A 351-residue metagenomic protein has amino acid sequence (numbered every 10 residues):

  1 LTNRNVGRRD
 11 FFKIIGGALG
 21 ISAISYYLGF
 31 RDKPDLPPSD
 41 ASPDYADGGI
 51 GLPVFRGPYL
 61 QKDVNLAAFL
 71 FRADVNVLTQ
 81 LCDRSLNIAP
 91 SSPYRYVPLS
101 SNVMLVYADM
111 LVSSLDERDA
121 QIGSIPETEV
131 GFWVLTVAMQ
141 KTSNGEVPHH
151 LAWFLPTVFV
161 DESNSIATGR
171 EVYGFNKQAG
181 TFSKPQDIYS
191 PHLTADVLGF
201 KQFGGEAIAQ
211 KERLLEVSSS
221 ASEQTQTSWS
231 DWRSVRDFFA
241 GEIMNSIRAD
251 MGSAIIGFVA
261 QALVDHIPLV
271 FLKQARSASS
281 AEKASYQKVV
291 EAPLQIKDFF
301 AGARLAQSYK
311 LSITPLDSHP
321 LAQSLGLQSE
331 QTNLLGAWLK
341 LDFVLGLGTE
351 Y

Functional and structural regions predicted by a protein language model:
L1-V6: N-terminal secretory signal peptides
F12-G29: N-terminal export signals
R31-K33: C-terminal region of N-terminal signal peptides and the immediate post-cleavage residues of exported proteins
D35-L36, A41-L52, N164-Y351: Interaction-surface and assembly-scaffold signal
L52-D109: N-terminal ordered "arm"
P93-L151: Extended, compositionally biased
T136-P185: Hydrophobic alpha-helical segments and helix pairs
